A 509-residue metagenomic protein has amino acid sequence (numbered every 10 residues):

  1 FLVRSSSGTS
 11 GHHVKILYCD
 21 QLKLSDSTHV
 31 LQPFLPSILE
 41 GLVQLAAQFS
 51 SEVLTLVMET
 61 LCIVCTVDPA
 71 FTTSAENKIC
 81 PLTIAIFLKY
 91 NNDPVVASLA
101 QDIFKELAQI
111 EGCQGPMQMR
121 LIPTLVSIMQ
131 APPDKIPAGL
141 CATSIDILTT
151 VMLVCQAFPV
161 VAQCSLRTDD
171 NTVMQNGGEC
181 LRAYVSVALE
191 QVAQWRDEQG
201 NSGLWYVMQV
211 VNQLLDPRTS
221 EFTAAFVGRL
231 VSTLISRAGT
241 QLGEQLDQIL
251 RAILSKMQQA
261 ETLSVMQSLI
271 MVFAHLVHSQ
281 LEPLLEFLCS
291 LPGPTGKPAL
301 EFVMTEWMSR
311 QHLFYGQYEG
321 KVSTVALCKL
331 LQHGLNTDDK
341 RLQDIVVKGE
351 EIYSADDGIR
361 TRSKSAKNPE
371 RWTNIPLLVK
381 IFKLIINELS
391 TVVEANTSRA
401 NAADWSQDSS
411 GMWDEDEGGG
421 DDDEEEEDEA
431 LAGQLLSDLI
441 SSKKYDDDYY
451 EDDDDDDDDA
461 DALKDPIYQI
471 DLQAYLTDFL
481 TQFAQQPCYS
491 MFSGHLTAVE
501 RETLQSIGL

Functional and structural regions predicted by a protein language model:
F1-L509: Karyopherin-beta/Importin-beta family HEAT-repeat alpha-solenoid scaffold
